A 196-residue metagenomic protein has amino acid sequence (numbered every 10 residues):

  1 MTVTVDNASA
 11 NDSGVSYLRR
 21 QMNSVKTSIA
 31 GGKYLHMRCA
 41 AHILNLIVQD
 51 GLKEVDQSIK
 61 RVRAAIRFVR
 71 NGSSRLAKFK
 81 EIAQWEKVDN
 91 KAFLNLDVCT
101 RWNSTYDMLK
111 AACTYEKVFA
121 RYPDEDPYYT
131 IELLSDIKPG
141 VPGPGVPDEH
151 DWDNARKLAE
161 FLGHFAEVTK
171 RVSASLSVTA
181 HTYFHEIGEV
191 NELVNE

Functional and structural regions predicted by a protein language model:
M1-E196: A eukaryotic "domain-edge + linker/cap" signature
